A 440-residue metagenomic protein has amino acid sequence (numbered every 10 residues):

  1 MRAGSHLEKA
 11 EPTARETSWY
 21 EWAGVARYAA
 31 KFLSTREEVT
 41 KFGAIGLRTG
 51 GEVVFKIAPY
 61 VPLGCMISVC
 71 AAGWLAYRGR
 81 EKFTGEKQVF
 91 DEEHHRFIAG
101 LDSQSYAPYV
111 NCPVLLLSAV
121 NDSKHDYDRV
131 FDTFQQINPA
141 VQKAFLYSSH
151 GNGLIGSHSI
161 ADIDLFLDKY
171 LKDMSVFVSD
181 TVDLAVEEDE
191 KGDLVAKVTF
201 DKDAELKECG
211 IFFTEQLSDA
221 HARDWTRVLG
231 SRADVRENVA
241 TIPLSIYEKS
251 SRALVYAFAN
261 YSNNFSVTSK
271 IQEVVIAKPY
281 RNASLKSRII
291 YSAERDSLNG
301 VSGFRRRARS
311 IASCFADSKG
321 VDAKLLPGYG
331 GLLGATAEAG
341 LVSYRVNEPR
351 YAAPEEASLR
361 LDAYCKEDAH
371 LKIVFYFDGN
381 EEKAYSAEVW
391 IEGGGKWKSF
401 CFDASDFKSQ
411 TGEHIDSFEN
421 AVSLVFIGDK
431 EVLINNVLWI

Functional and structural regions predicted by a protein language model:
M1-G24, G73, R78-K82: Cap/lid segment of the alpha/beta-hydrolase catalytic domain
Y28-F90: Primarily recognizes the serine-hydrolase "nucleophile elbow" in alpha/beta-hydrolase and SGNH/GDSL folds
V110, L116-S118: Short beta-strand/loop motif that positions the catalytic acidic residue of the alpha/beta-hydrolase fold
I137-L154: Catalytic histidine neighborhood in serine/cysteine hydrolases with alpha/beta-hydrolase-type architecture
D168-F213, L229-E237: Surface beta-strand/loop "capping" patches
P279-G320: Extracellular carbohydrate-recognition regions
C314-S343: Short carbohydrate-recognition loop motifs
G334-G412, G428-L433, L438-W439: Extracellular ligand-binding interfaces
